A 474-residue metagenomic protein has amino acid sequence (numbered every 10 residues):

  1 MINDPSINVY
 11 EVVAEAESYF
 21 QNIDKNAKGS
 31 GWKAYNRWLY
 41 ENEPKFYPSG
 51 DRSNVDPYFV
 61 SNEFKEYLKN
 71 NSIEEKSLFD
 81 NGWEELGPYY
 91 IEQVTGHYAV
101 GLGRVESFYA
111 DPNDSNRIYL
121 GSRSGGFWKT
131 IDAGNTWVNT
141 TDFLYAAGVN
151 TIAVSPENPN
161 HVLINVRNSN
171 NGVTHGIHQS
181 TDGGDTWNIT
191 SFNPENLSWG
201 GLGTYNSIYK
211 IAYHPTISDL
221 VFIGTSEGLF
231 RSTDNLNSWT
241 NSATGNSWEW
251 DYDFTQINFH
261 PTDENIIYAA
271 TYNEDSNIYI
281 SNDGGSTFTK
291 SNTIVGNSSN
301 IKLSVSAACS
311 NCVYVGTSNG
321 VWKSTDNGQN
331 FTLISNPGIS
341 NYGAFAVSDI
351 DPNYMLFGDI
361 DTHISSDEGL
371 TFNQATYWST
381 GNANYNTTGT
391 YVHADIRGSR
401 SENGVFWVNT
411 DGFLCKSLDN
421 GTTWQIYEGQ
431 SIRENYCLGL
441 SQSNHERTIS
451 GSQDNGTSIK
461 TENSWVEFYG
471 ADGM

Functional and structural regions predicted by a protein language model:
M1-P5: Bacterial Sec-dependent N-terminal signal peptides
I7-M474: Beta-propeller blade termini and top-face loops
